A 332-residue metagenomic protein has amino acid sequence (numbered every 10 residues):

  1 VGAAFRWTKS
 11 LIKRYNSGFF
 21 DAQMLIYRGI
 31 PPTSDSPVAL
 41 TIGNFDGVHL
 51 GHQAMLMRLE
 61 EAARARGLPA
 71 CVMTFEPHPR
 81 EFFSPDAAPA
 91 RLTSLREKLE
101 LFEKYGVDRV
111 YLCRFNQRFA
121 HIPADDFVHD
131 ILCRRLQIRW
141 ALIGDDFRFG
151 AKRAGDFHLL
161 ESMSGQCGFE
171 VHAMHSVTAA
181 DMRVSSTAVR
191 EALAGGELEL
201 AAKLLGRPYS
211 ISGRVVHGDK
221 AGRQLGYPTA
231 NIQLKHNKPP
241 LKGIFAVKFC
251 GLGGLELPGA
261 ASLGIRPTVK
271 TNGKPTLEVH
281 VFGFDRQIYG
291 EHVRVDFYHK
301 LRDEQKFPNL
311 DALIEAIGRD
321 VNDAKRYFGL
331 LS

Functional and structural regions predicted by a protein language model:
Y15, F19-F20: Short, positively charged and aromatic/hydrophobic N-terminal segments
L25-I30: Short acidic-hydrophobic, aromatic-tinged amphipathic segments that line or gate anion-handling sites
P31-S94: N-terminal catalytic cores of NTP/NDP-binding nucleotidyl/phosphoryl-transfer enzymes
H49, F102, A141, A201 (+2 more regions): Residue-level signal for inorganic ion chemistry
P79-D145, F149-C167: N-terminal Rossmann-like or analogous alpha/beta NTP/dinucleotide-binding catalytic cores that position adenine
S164-I265: Glycine-rich, Lys/Arg-enriched anion-binding loops that position phosphate/diphosphate groups for phosphoryl
G218-S332: Phosphate/ribose-recognition catalytic cores of enzymes acting on nucleotide-derived substrates
